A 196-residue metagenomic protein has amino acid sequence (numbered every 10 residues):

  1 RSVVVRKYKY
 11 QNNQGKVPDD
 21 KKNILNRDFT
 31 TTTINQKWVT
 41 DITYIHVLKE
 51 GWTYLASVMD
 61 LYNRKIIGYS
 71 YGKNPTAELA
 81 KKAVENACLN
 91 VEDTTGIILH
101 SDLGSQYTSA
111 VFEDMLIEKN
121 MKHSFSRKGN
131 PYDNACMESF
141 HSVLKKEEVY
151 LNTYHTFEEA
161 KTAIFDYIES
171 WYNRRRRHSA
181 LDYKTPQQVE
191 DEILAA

Functional and structural regions predicted by a protein language model:
R1-T33, N130, T185-I193: Basic, flexible linker segments flanking DNA-binding modules in nucleic acid-interacting mobile-element proteins
N12-K16, S101-L103, S109-F112, F125-K145 (+2 more regions): RNase H-like two-metal-ion nuclease catalytic core shared by retroviral integrases and related mobile-element nucleases
K21, N35-Q36, L55, T76 (+5 more regions): Hydrophobic (often cysteine-bearing) scaffold residues that line and stabilize catalytic clefts of nucleotide/cofactor
L25, D41, V58, R64 (+9 more regions): Mobile genetic element proteins and their domesticated derivatives, centered on retroelements and DNA transposons
R27, T31-I67, K73-N74: An active-site-proximal beta-strand-loop segment
N63-Y69, H123-S126, Y150-L151: Short small-residue beta-strand/loop micro-motif enriched in glycine and branched aliphatics
Y69-E92, T108: Active-site beta-loop-alpha junctions of metal-dependent nucleic acid enzymes, especially the RNase H-like/DDE
I117-M121, V143-A196: C-terminal domain-tail junction helix/linker
